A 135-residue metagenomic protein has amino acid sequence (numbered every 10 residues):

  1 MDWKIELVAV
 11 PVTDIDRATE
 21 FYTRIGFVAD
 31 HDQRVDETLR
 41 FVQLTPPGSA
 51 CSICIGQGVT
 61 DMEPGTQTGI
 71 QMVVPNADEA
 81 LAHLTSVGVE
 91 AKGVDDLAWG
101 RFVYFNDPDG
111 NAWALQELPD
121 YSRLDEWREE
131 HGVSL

Functional and structural regions predicted by a protein language model:
D2-W3, A9-C51: Core segments of cupin and vicinal oxygen chelate
W3-L7, G65-G69: Short, solvent-exposed beta-strand edge segments and adjacent coil->beta transition regions
L7, D32-Q33, R40, L81-L135: Vicinal oxygen chelate
A9-P11, Q71-P75: Short hydrophobic/aromatic beta-strand micro-patches that form the beta-sheet surface supporting nucleotide- or nucleic
F21, D78-H83: Short amphipathic alpha-helices within nucleic acid-binding modules
P47-C51, T60-M62, N76-E79: Short, charged/polar surface micro-motifs in flexible loops or helix N-caps
S49-I53, G110-W113: Short, charged/polar, Gly/Pro-enriched secondary-structure boundary elements
